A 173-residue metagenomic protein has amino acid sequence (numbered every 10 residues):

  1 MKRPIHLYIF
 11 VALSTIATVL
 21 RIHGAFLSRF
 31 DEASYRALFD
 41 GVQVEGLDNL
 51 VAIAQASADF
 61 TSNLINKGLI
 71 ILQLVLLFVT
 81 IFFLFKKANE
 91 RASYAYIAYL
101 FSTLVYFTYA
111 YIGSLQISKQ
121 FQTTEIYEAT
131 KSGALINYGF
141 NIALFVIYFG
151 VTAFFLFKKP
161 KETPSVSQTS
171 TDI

Functional and structural regions predicted by a protein language model:
M1-S34, G150-I173: Cytosolic juxtamembrane helix and N-cap/initiation of the first transmembrane helix
M1-V11, A56-K67, K86-S93, K131-Y138 (+1 more regions): Membrane-water interface of alpha-helical transmembrane segments
A12, G68-I71, I97-F101: Hydrophobic residues within alpha-helical transmembrane segments of multi-pass solute transporters/permease subunits
V19-D31, T103-I117: C-terminal TM-helix exit segments that contain a strictly Trp-centered aromatic cap at the helix terminus
E32-L64, Y109-G139: Interfacial non-cytosolic loop connecting adjacent transmembrane helices
I65-F83: Hydrophobic alpha-helical transmembrane segments
V79-T103, Y109: Loop-to-transmembrane helix junctions at the membrane interface
Y106-I173: Alpha-helical transmembrane segments of multi-pass integral membrane proteins, characterized by long hydrophobic
